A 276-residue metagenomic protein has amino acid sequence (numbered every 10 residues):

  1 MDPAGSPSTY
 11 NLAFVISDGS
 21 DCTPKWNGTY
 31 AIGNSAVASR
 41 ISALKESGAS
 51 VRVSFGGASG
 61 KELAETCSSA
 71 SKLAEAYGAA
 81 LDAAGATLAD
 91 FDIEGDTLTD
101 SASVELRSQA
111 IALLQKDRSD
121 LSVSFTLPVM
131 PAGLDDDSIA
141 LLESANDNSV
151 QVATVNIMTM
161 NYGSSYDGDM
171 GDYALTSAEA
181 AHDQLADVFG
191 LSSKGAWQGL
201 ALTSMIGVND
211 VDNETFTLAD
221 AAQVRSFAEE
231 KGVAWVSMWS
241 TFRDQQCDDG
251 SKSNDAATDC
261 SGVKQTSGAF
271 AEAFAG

Functional and structural regions predicted by a protein language model:
M1-L191, G195-A201, M205-A221, C247-A273: Chitinase-like catalytic core of GlcNAc-active glycosidases
A201-S204, W235-S240: Conserved active-site loop/cleft motifs that coordinate metal ions or position small ligands
E214-W235: Short, low-complexity, polybasic intrinsically disordered segments
T241-Q245: A short, acidic, flexible beta-alpha connecting loop/helix-capping segment that sits on the rim of active
